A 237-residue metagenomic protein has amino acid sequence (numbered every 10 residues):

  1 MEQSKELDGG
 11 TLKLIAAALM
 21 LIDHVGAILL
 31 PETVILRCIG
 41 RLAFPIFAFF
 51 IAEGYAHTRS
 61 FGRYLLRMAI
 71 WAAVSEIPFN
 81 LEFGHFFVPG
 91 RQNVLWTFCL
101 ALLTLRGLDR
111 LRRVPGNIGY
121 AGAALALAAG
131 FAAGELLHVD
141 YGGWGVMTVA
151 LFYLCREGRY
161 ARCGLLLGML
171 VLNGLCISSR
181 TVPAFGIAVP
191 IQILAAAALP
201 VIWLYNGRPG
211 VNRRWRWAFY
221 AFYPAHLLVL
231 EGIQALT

Functional and structural regions predicted by a protein language model:
M1-T237: Alpha-helical transmembrane segments and their immediate juxtamembrane cytosolic regions
